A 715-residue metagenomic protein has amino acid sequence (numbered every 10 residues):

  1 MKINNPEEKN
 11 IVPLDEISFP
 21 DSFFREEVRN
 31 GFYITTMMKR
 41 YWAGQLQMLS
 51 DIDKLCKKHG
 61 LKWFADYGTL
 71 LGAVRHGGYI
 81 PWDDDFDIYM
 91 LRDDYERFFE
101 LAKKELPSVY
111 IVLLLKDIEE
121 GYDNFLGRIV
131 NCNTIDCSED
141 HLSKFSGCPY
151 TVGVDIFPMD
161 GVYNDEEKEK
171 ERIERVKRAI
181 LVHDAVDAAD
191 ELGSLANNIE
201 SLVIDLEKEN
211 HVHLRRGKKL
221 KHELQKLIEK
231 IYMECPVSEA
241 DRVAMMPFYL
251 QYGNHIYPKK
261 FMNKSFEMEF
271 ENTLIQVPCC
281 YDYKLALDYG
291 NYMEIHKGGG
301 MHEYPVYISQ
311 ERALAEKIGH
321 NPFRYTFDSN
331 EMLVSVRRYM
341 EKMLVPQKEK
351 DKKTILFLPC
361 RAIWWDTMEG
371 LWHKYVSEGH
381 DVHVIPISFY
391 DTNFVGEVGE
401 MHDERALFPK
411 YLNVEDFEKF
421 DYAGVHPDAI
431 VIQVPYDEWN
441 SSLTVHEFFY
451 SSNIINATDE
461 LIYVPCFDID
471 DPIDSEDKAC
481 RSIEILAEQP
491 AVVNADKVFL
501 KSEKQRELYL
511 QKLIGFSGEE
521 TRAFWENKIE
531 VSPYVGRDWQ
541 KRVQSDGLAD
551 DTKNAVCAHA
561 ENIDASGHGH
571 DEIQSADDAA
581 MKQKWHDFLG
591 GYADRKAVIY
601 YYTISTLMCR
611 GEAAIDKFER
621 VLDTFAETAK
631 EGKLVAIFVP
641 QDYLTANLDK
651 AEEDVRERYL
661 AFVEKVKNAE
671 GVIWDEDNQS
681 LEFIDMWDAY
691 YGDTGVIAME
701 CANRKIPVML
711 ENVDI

Functional and structural regions predicted by a protein language model:
I3-F24, P322-T354: Non-catalytic membrane-proximal stalk/linker segments that position and tether the catalytic domains
F23-E27, Y33-H59, A102-N164, K170-E174 (+1 more regions): Conserved catalytic core of two-metal-ion nucleotidyltransferases
N30-I34, S335-A362, Q433-P435, I599-T603: Nucleotide-activated donor-dependent transferases that construct or modify glycoconjugates
D53-F86, M90, Y95-E96, K260: Active-site nucleotide-donor binding segment shared across nucleotidyl transfer reactions
V345-L356, G379-H380, T458-D459, Y592-K596: A short, charged/proline- and glycine-enriched loop that marks the coil->beta-strand transition at the N-terminal
L356-V543, L548, T552-I573: Active-site and donor-binding regions of nucleotide-sugar-utilizing enzymes
M368-E369, K374, V535-A661: Conserved catalytic-core segment of nucleotide-activated headgroup transferases in glycan assembly
E676-D714: A donor-sugar binding/catalytic signature common to diverse glycosyltransferases and related nucleotide-sugar
